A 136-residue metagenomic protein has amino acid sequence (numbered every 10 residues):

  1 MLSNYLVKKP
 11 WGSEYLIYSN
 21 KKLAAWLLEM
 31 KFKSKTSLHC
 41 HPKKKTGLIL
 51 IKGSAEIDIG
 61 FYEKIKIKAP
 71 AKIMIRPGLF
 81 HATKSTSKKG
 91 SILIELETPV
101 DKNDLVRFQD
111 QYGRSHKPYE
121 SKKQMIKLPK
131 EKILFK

Functional and structural regions predicted by a protein language model:
L2-K44: A short glycine-rich, His/Asp/Glu-containing loop-to-beta-strand
L2-S3, V7-K8, A82, T86-K136: Double-stranded beta-helix
W26-L28, L48, I94: Conserved hydrophobic/aromatic positions in well-ordered beta-strands
S34, K43-K44, E63, L79-F80 (+2 more regions): A generic "binding-loop/recognition-motif" signal
P42-E56, G60-F61: Glycine- and acidic-residue-biased ligand/ion/polar-headgroup-sensing regions
F61-F80: Short acidic-glycine-tyrosine-enriched beta hairpin
